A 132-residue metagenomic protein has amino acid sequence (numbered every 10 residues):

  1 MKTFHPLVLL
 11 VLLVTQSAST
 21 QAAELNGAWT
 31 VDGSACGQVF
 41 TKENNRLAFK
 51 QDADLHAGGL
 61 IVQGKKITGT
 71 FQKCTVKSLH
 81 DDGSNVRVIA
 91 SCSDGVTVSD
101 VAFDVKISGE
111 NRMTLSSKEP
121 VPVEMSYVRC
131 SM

Functional and structural regions predicted by a protein language model:
M1-L7: Bacterial N-terminal signal peptides that target proteins for export
V8-L13: Hydrophobic helical h-region of N-terminal Sec-dependent signal peptides in bacterial secretory/periplasmic proteins
T15-S19: N-terminal signal peptide c-region/cleavage motif recognized by signal peptidases
T20-E24: Boundary at the C-terminal end of the N-terminal hydrophobic targeting segment
L25-N26, V31-K65, G69: Short, solvent-exposed loop/hinge segments that bridge or flank secondary-structure elements
A57-G109: Contiguous, well-ordered beta-strand patches that form the walls/edges of small beta-barrel/beta-sandwich domains
D104-K106, R112-S126: Short, exposed beta-strand-loop hairpins at the edges of beta-sheets in extracellular/periplasmic proteins
C130-M132: Short, solvent-exposed mixed-charge patches
